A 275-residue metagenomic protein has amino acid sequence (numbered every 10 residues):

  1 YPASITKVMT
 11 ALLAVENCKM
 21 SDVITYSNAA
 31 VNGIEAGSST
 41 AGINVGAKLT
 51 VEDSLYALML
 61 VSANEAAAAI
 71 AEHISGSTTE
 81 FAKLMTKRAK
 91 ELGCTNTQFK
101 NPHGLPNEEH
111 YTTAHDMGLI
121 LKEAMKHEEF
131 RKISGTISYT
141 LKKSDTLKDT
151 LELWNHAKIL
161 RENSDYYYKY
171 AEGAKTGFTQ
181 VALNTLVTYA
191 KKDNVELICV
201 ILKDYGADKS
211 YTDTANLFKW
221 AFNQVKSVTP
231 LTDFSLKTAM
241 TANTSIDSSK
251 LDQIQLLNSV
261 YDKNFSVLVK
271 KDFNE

Functional and structural regions predicted by a protein language model:
Y1-H115, L119-E128: Active-site-adjacent loops and short helices of periplasmic peptidoglycan-processing enzymes
C94-T95, E109-Y111, H115-D116, L121-E275: Domain-terminus/edge residues, biased toward the C-terminal soluble/receptor-binding domains of extracytoplasmic
